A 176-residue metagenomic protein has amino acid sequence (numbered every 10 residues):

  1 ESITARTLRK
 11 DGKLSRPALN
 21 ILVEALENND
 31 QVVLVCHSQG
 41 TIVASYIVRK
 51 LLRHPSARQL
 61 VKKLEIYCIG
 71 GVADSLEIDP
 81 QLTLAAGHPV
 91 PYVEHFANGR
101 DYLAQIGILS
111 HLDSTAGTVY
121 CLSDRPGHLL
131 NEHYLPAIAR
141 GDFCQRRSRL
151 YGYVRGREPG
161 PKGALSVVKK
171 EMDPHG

Functional and structural regions predicted by a protein language model:
E1-D30, Y151-G176: Active-site catalytic motif of lipid deacylating hydrolases and related acyltransferases
L22, V32-L34, I66: Hydrophobic beta-strand residues in large extracellular and virion-surface proteins
V23-E24, H37, R53: Non-cytosolic head/periplasmic domains of membrane-anchored proteins
L26-V32, K62, P91: Short coil/turn segments at beta-strand junctions that form active-site/ligand-binding loops
N29, L52, A57, V61-L64 (+1 more regions): Flavin (primarily FAD) cofactor-binding/catalytic cores of flavoenzymes
V35-G40, A44: Gly/Ala-rich beta-loop-alpha elbow adjacent to hydrolase catalytic centers
Y46-K50: Active-site signature of alpha/beta-hydrolase-fold catalytic machinery across serine- and Asp/Cys-nucleophile hydrolases
K62-E65, G70-G176: Lipolytic serine-hydrolase domain surface
